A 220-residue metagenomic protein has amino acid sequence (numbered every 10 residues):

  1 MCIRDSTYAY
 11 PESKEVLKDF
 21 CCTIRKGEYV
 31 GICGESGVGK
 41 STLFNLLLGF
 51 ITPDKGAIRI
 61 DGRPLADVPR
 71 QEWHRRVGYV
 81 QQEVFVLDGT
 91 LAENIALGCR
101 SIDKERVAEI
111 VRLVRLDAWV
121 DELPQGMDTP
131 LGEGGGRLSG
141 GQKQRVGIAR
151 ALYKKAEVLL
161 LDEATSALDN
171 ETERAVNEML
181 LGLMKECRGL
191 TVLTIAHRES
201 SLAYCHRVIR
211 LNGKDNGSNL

Functional and structural regions predicted by a protein language model:
M1-I3, D88: Short, small-residue-biased leader/transition segments that mark boundaries at the very start of proteins
R4-S6, K14-R25, V30, G56 (+2 more regions): Conserved beta-strand
V30-G31, Y79: Short beta-strand immediately N-terminal to the Walker A/P-loop
C33-E35: The feature captures the beta-strand-to-loop junction immediately N-terminal to the Walker
T42, R75-G78, E83, N94 (+2 more regions): ABC-family ATPase nucleotide-binding domain "signature/switch" substructure
L48: Helix-to-loop junction immediately C-terminal to a conserved catalytic motif
G56-R63, W73: Conserved ABC transporter NBD signature motif
F85-P130: Conserved "ABC signature" C-loop
